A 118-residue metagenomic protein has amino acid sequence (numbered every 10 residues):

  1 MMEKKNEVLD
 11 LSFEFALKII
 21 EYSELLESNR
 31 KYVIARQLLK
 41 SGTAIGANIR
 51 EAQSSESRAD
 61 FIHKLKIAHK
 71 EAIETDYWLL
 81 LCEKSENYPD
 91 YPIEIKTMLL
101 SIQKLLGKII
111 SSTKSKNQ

Functional and structural regions predicted by a protein language model:
M1-E51, S55-Q118: Short, C-terminally biased terminal segments at protein or domain edges
